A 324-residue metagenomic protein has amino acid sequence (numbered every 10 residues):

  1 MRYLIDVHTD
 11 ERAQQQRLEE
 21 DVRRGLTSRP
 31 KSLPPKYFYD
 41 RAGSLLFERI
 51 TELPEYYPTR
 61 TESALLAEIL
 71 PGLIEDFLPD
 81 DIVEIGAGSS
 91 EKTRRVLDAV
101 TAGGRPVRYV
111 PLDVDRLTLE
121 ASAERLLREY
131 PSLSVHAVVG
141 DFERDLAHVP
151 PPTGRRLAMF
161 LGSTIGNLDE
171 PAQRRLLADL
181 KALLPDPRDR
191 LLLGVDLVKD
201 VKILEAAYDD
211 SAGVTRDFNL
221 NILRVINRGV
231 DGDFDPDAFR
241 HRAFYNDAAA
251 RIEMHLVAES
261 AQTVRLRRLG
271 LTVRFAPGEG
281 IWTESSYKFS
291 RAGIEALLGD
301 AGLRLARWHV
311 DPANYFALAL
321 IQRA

Functional and structural regions predicted by a protein language model:
M1-Y37, S44: N-terminal auxiliary segments of SAM/dcSAM-dependent transferases
E11, P30-D80: Class I SAM-dependent methyltransferase Rossmann-like catalytic core, especially the SAM/SAH-binding loop
P79-G88: Conserved class I S-adenosyl-L-methionine
S89-G104: Conserved SAM-binding loop of SAM-dependent methyltransferases across substrates and taxa, primarily the Class I
L112-R116: Conserved SAM/SAH-binding beta-strand->alpha-helix loop
G166-L180: A short, conserved alpha-helix within the catalytic core of class I
A182-D200: Conserved beta-strand signature within the Rossmann-like core of class I S-adenosyl-L-methionine
I203-Y287, R291, E295-R304: Substrate-binding/catalytic lobe of Class I Rossmann-like enzymes that use SAM or dcSAM, i.e., the mid-to-C-terminal
